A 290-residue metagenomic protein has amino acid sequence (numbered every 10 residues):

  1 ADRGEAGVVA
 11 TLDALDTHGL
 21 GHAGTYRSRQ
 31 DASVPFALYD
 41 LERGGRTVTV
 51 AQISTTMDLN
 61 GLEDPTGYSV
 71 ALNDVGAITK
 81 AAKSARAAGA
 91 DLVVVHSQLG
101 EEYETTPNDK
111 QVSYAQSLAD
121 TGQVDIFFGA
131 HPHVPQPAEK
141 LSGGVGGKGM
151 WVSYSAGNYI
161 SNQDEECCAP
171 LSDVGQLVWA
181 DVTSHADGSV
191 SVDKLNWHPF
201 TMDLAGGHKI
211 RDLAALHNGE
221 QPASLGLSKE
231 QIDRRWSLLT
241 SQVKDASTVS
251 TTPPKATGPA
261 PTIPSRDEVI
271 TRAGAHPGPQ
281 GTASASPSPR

Functional and structural regions predicted by a protein language model:
A1-R290: Acidic, metal/ion-coordinating pockets
